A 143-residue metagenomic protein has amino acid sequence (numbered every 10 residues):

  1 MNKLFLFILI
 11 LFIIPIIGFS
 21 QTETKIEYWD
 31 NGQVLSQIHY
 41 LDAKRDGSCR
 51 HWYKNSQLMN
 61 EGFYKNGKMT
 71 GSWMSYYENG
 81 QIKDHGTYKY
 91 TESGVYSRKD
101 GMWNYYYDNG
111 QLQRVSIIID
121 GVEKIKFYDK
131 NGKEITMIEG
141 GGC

Functional and structural regions predicted by a protein language model:
L4-P15: Sec-dependent N-terminal signal peptides
I16-C143: Glycine/tyrosine- and acidic-biased, solvent-exposed loop/turn segments at the edges of beta-strands
